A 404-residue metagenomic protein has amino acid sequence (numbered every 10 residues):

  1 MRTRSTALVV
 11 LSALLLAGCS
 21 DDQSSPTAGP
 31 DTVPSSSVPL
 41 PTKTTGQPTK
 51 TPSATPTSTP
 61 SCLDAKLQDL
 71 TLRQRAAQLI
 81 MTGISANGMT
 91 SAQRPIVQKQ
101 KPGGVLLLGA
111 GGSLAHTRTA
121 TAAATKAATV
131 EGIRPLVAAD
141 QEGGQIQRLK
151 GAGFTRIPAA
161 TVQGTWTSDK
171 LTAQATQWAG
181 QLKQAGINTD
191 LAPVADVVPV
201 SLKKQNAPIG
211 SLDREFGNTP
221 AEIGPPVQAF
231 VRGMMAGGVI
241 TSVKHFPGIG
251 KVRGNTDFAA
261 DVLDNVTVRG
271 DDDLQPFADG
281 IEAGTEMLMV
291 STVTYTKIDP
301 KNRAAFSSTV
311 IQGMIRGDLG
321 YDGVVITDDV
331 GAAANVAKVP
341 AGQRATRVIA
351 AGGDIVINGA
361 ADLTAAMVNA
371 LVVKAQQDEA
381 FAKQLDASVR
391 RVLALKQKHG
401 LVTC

Functional and structural regions predicted by a protein language model:
M1-A17: Sec-dependent bacterial lipoprotein signal peptides
C19-Q68, V402-C404: N-terminal low-complexity, Pro/Thr-rich disordered segments that flank secretion/membrane-targeting signals
P60-T119, Q147: DNA-contacting surface of Y-family translesion DNA polymerases
T71, A115-T125, T129, A221-A380: Second-shell residues forming the walls of enzyme active-site clefts
A77-I84, G103-L107, P135-Q141, T189-P193 (+5 more regions): Hydrophobic faces of well-ordered beta-strands that scaffold small-molecule active sites in alpha/beta enzyme cores
A86-K99, K170-Q181, D271-F277, P340-T346: Short, acidic/polar
T125-F154, Q174-S201, I223-P247: Glycine-rich, aromatic-flanked loop segments that form ligand/cofactor-binding clefts across common enzyme folds
A375-C404: Mid-to-C-terminal alpha-helical segments outside catalytic/metal-binding sites
